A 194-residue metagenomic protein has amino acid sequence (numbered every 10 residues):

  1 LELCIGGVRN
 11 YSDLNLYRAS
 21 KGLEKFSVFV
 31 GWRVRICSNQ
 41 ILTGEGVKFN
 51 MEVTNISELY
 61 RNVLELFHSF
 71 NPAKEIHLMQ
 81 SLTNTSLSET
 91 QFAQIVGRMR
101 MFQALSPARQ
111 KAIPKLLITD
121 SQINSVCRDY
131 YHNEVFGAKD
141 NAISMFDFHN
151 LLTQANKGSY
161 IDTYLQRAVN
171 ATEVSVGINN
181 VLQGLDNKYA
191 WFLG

Functional and structural regions predicted by a protein language model:
E2-G194: Intrinsic disorder/low-complexity polar-acidic segments
